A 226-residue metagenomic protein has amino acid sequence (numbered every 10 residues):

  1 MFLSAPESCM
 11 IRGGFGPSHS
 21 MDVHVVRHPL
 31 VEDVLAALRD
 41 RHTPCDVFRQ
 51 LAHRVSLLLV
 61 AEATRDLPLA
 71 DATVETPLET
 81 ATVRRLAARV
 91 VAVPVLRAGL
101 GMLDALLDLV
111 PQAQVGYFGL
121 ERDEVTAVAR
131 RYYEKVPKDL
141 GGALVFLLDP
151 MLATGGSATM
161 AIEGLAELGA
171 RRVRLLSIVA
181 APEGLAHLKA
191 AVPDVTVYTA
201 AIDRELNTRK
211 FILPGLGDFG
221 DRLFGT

Functional and structural regions predicted by a protein language model:
F2-A5, C9-T226: PRPP-associated nucleotide enzymes
